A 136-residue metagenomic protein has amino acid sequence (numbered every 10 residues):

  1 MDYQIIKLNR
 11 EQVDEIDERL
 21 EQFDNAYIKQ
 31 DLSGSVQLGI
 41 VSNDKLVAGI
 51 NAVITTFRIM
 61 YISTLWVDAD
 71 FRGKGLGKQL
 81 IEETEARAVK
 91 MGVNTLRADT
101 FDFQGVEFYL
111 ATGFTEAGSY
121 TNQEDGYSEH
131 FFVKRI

Functional and structural regions predicted by a protein language model:
M1-N9, K134: Conserved N-terminal entry element of GNAT/NAT acetyltransferase domains
I16, Y109, F114: Conserved active-site tyrosine of GNAT-family acetyltransferases
G34-I50: Conserved beta-hairpin
K45-V53, I59-W66: Conserved beta-strand in the GNAT
F71, G75-E83: Conserved acetyl-CoA pyrophosphate-binding loop and the N-cap/start of the following alpha-helix in GNAT-like
A88-F101: Conserved GNAT acetyl-CoA-binding A-motif
R97-D99, T115-V133: Conserved catalytic-core motifs of GNAT/GCN5-like acyltransferases
